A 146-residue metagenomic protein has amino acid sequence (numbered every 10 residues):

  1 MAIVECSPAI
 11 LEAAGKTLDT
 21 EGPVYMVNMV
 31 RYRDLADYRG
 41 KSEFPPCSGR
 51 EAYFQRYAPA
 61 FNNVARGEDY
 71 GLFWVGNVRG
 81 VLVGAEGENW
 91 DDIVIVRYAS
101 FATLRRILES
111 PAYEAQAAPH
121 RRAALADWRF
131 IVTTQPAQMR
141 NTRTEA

Functional and structural regions predicted by a protein language model:
M1-D91, A99, T103, T134-A146: Short S/T/G/P-rich N-terminal loop/turn motif that feeds into the first structured element of a domain
I95-R97, F101-A146: Short, Lys/Arg-rich amphipathic alpha-helical interaction segments that bind nucleic acids or acidic protein surfaces
